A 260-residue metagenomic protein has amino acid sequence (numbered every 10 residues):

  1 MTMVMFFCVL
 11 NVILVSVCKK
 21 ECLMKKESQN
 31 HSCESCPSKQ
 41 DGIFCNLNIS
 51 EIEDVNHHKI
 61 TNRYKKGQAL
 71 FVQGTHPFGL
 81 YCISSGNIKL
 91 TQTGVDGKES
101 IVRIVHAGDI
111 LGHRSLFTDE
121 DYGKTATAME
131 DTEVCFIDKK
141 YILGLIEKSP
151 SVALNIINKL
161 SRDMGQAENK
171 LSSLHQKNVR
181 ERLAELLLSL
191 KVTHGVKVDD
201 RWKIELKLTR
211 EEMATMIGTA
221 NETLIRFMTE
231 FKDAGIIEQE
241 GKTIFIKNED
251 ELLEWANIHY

Functional and structural regions predicted by a protein language model:
V17-K66, I110-L111, S115-L116: Cyclic nucleotide-binding regulatory module and flanking cytosolic helices
I52, R103-G165: Cyclic-nucleotide recognition modules
I60, A69, N87-Q92, I110 (+1 more regions): Short beta-strand segments in beta-sandwich/barrel cores
K65-K66, S84-S85, H106, E130: A cytosolic small-molecule/anion-sensing beta-strand core signal
L70-T75: Short phosphate-coordinating micro-motif centered on Lys-Gly-acidic
F78-K89, G108: Glycine- and acidic-residue-biased ligand/ion/polar-headgroup-sensing regions
M129, E147-G218: Polybasic "coupling" helices that flank or enter modular domains
V192-Y260: Phosphate-/nucleic-acid-contacting segments
